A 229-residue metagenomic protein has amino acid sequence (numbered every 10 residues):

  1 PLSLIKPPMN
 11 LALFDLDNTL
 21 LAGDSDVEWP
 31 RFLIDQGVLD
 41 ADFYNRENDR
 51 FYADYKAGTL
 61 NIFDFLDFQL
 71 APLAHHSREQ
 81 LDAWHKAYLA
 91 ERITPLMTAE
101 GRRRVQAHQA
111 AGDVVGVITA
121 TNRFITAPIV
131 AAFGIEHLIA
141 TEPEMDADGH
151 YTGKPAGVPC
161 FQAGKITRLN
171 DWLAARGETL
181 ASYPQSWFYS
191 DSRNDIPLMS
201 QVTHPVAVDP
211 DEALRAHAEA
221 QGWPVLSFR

Functional and structural regions predicted by a protein language model:
P1-S3: Low-complexity, intrinsically disordered Ser/Thr/Pro- and acidic-rich segments
I5-A57: Active-site neighborhood of HAD-like aspartate-dependent phosphohydrolases
P8-M9, A83, A90-G116, A120-R229: C-terminal cap/substrate-recognition subdomain and adjoining C-terminal extension of metal-dependent phosphatase-like
D24, H76, G164: Conserved active-site and cofactor/substrate-binding residues in soluble primary-metabolism enzymes
D26-P30, R78, E142, P159: Active-site phosphate-binding/coordination module
Y52-R78, E142-D146: Short, compositionally biased "basic patch" segments
D64-E100: Metal-dependent phosphoesterase signature
